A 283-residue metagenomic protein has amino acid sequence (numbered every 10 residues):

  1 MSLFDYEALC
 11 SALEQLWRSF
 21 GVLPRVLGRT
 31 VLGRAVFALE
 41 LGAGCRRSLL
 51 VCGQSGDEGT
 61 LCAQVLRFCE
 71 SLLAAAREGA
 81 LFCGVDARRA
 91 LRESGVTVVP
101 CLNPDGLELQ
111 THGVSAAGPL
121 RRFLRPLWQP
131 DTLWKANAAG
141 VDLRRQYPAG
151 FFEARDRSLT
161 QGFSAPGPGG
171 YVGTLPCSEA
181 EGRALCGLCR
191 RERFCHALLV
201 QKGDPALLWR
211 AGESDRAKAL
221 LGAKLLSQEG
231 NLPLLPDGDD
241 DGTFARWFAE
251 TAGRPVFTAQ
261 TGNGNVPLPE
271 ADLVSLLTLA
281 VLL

Functional and structural regions predicted by a protein language model:
M1-V26, F37, G79-A80, E153-L283: C-terminal accessory segments enriched in acidic
T30: Acidic surface patches and DE-rich sequence motifs
F37-R46: Short beta-strand-to-loop junctions in surface cap/lid or active-site-entrance loops
C45, T60, V65, C69-L208 (+1 more regions): Active-site/substrate-binding loop(s) of hydrolase catalytic cores
R47-L50, F257: Conserved beta-strand elements of the Class I
G53-S55, Q201: Histidine-centered divalent metal-coordination motifs
